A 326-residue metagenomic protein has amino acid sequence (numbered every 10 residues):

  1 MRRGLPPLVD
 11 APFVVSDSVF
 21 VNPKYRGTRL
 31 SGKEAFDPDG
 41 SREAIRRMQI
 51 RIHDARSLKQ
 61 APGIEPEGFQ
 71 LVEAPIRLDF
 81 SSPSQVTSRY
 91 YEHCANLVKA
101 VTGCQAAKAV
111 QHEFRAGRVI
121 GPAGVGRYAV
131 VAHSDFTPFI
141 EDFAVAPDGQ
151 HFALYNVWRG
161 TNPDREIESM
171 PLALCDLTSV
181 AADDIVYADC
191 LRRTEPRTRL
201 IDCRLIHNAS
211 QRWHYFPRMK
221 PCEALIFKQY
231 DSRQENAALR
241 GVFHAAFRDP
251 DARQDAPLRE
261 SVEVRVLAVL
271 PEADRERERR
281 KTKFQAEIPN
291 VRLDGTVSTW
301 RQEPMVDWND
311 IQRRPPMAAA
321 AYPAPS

Functional and structural regions predicted by a protein language model:
R2, L8-L205, S210-R212: Non-heme Fe(II) oxygenase catalytic core, chiefly the N-lobe of the double-stranded beta-helix
I201-P325: Catalytic core of Fe(II)/2-oxoglutarate
